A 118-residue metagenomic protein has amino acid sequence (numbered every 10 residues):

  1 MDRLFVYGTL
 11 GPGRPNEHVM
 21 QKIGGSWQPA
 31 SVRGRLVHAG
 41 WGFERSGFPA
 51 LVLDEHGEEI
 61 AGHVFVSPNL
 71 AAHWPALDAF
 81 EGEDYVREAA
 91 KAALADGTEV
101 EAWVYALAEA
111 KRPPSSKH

Functional and structural regions predicted by a protein language model:
M1-H118: Glycine-aromatic micro-motifs
